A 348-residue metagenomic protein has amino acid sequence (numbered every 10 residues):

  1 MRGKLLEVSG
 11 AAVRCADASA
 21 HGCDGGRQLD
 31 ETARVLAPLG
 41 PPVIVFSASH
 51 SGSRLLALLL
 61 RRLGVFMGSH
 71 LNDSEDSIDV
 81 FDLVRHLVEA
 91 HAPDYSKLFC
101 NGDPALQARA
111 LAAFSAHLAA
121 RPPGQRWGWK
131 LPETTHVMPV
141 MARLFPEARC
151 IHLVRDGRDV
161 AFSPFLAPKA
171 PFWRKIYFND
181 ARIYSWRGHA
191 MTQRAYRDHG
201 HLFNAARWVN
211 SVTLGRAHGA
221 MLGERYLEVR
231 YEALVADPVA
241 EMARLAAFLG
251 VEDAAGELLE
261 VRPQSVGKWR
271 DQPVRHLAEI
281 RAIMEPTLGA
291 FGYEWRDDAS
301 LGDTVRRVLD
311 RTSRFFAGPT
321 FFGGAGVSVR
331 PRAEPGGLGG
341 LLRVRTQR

Functional and structural regions predicted by a protein language model:
R2-A112, R311, A317, F321-R332: PAPS-dependent sulfotransferase catalytic core
H21, Q272, H276-Q347: C-terminal accessory extensions appended to soluble enzyme cores
L36, L118-R121: Glycine-rich helix-loop-beta junction characteristic of Rossmann-like nucleotide cofactor-binding loops
S74-Y95, F172-N204, G256-L309: PAPS-dependent sulfotransferase catalytic core
P93, Q125-A255: PAPS-dependent sulfotransferase catalytic domain
H117-L118, P139: Phosphate-binding/switch loop-helix module in NTP-utilizing enzymes
